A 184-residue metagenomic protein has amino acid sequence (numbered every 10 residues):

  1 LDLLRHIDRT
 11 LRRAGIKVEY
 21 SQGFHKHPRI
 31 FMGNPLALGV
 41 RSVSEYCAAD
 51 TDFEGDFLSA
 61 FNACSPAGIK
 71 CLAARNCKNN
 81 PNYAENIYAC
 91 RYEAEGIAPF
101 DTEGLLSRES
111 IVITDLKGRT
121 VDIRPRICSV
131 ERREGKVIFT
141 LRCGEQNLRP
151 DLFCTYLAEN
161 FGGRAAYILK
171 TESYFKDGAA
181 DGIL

Functional and structural regions predicted by a protein language model:
L1-V18: N-terminal ordered "arm"
L3, A73-C77, R124, E131-R133: A domain-level signal for the structural core that forms small-molecule/cofactor-binding pockets and catalytic centers
K17-H25, C71-N76, I111-R119, A165-Y167: A short, aromatic/hydrophobic, helix- or strand-capping loop or linear motif that either lines the entrance/gate
V18-T51: Short, charge-patterned binding micro-sites
S42-A94: Ordered, amphipathic secondary-structure segments that act as subunit-interaction surfaces in large macromolecular
D52-F57, I97-F100, G144-Q146: Helix N-cap motif at beta-to-alpha junctions
K78-T120: Extended, positively charged loop/linker patches that create polyanion-binding surfaces
G104-L184: Core RNA-modification/binding signature centered on pseudouridine synthases
